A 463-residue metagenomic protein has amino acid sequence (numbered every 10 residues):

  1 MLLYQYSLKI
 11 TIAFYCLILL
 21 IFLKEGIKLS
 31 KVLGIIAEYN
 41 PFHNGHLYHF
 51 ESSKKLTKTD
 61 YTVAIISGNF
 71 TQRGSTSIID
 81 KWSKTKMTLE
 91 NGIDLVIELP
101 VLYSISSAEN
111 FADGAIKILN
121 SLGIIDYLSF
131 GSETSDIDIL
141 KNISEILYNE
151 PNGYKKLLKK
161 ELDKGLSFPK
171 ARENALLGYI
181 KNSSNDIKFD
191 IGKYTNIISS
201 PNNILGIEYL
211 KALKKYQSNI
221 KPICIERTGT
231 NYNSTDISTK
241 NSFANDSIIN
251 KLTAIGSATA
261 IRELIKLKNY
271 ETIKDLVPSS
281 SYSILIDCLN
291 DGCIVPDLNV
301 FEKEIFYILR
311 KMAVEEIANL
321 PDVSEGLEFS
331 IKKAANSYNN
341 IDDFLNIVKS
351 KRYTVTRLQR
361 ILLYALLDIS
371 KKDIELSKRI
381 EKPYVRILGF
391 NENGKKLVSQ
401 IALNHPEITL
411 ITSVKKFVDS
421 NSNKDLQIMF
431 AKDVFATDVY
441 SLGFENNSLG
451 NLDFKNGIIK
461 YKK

Functional and structural regions predicted by a protein language model:
M1-S7, I12, D60: Short terminal hydrophobic/aromatic SLiMs and anchors at protein ends
S7-K28: Short, Lys/Arg-enriched N-terminal segments with co-localized hydrophobic residues within the first ~10-30 amino acids
G26, L99-K463: Active-site cores that bind ATP or allylic diphosphates and position pyrophosphate for catalysis
I27-K84: N-terminal catalytic cores of NTP/NDP-binding nucleotidyl/phosphoryl-transfer enzymes
K54-K55, L89, I116, N120-S121: Non-catalytic positions within long, well-ordered alpha-helices that form the structural scaffold/packing of enzyme
T57-T59, I93, I124-I125: Short, high-confidence coil segments that cap the C-terminus of an alpha-helix and link into the following beta-strand
K86, E90-P100: A glycine-rich helix N-cap at a beta->alpha junction
